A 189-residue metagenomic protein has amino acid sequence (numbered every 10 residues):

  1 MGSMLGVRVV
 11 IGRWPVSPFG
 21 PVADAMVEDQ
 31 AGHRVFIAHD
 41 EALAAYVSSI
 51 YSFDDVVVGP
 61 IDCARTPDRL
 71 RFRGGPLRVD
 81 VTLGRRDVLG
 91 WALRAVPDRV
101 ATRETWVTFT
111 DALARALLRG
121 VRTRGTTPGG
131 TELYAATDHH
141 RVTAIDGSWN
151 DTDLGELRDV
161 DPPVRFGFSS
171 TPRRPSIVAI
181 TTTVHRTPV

Functional and structural regions predicted by a protein language model:
M1-H33: N-terminal ordered "arm"
V10, A64-T66, L118: Sparse, context-dependent recognition of short Cys/His-centered cofactor- or disulfide-binding micro-motifs
R13-P15, A31, R69, T137 (+1 more regions): Short, flexible coil/linker segments at or flanking structured domains
W14-P18, D40-A45, L83-L89: A short, sequence-level motif marking secondary-structure junctions
F19, F36, F53, F72 (+2 more regions): Phenylalanine-focused residue identity feature
M26-E28, A42-A44, Y51-D54, P60 (+4 more regions): General N-terminal targeting signals
E28-V81: Structured domain cores in non-transmembrane regions
D80, G84-V189: A eukaryote-biased signal for long
